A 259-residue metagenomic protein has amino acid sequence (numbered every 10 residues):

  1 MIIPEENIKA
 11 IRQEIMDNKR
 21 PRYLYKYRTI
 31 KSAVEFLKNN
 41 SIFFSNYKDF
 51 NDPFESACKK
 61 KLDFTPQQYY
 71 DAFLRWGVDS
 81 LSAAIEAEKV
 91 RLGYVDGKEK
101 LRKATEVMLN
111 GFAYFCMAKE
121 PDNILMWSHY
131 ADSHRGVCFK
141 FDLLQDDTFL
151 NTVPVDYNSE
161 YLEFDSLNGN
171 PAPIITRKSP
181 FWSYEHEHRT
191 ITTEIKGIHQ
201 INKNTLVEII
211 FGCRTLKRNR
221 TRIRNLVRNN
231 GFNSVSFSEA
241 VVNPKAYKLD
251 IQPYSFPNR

Functional and structural regions predicted by a protein language model:
M1-R259: Partner-binding and oligomerization surfaces adjacent to conserved cores of proteins that assemble macromolecular
